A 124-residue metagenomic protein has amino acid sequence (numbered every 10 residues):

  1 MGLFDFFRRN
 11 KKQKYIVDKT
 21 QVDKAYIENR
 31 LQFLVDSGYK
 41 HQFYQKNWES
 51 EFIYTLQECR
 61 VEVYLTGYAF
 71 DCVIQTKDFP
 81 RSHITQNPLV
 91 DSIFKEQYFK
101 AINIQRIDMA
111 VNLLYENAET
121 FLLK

Functional and structural regions predicted by a protein language model:
G2-F33, H41-K124: Intrinsically disordered, low-complexity regulatory regions enriched in serine/threonine/proline and acidic residues
